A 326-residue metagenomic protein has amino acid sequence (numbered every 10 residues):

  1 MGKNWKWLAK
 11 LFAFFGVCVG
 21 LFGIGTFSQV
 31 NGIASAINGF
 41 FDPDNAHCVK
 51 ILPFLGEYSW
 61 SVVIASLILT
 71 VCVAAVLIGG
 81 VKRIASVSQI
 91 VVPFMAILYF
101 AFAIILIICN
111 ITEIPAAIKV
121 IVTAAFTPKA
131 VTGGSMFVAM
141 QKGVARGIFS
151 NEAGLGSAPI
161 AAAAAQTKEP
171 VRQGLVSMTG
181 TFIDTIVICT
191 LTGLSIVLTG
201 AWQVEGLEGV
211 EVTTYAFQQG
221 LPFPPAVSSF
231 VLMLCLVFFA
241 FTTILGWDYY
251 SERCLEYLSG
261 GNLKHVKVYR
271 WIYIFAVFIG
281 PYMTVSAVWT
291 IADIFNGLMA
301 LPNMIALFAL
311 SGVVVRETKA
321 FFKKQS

Functional and structural regions predicted by a protein language model:
M1-L11, A46-L55, T167-I183, G261-R270: Membrane-interface alpha-helices at helix entry/exit sites of multi-pass transporters
M1-L21, T213-L232, E256-H265: Transmembrane-helix boundary/entry motifs in multi-pass membrane transporters
M1-N31, S35-V76, C235-I244: Helix-loop-helix module between adjacent transmembrane segments
G2-W7, M233-F278, S311-S326: C-terminal membrane-solvent junction of multi-pass transporters and transport-like membrane proteins
V30-I37, W60-C109, I114-V122, L255 (+2 more regions): Membrane-interface loop-to-helix entry segments
V76, I107, G147-E152, S157-P170 (+1 more regions): Helix-loop junctions at the membrane interface of multi-pass solute transporters
F102-V120, P128-G134, A164-T167, T179 (+1 more regions): Extracellular/periplasmic helix-exit of transmembrane alpha-helices
T192-Y250, Y257: C-terminal structural cap/anchor segments
